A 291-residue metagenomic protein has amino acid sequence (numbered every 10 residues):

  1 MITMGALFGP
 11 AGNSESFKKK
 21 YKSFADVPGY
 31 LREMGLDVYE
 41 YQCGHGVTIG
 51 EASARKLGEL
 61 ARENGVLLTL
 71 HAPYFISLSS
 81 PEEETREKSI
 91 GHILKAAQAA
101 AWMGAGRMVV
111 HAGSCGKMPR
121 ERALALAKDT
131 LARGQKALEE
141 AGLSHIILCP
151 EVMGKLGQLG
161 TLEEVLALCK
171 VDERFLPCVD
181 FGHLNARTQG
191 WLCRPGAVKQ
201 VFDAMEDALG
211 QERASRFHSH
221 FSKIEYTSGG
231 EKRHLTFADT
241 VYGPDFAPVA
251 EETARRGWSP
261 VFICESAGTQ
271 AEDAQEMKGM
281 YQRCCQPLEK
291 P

Functional and structural regions predicted by a protein language model:
M1-K95, P287-P291: N-terminal pre-domain/capping segments
I2-T3, V27-G35, I49-T69, K95-G104 (+4 more regions): Acidic (Asp/Glu)-rich catalytic clusters
A6-G12, Y39-Y41, L68-A72, M108-V110 (+4 more regions): Hydrophobic faces of well-ordered beta-strands that scaffold small-molecule active sites in alpha/beta enzyme cores
A11-E15, Q42-G46, P73-S77, G113-C115 (+4 more regions): Active-site beta-loop-alpha junctions enriched in small/polar residues
K19-P28, G50-G58, R120-E139, K155-E173 (+2 more regions): Distinct, well-ordered alpha-helical segments
R62-E63, S79-V179: Active-site acidic/histidine proton-transfer and metal-coordination neighborhood in alpha/beta enzyme cores
G134-E231: Acidic/histidine-rich catalytic cores of soluble enzymes
Q270-P287: C-terminal helical cap(s) of enzyme catalytic domains, especially alpha/beta-barrels
